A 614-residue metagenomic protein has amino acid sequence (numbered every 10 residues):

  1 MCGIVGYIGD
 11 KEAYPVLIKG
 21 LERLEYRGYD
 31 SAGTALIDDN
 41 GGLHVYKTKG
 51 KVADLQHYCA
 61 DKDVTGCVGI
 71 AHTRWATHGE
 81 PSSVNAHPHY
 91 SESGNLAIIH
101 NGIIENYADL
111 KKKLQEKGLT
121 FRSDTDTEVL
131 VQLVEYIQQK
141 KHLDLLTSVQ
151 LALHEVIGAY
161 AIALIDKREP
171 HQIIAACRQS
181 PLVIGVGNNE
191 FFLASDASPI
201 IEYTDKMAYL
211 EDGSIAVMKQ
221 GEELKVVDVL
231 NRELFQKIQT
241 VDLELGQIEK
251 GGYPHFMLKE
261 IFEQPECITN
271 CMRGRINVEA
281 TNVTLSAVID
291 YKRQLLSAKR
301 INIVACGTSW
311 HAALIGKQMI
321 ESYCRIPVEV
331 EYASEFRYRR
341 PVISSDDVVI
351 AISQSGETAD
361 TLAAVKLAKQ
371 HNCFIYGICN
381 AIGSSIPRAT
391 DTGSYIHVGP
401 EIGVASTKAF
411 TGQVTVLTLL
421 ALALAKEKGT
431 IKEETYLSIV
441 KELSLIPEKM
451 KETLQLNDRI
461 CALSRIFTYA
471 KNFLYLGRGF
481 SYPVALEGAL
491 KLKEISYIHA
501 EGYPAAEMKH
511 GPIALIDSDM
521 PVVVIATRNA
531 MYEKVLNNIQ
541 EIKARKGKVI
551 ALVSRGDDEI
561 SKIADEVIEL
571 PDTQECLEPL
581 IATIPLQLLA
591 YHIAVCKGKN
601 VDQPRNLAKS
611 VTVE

Functional and structural regions predicted by a protein language model:
M1-K250, P254, E266-R300, Y338 (+4 more regions): Conserved short alpha-helical segments that host acidic/polar catalytic motifs at enzyme active sites
V68, L96, R300-N302, V348 (+3 more regions): Structural motif
A71-V84, E279-K292, G316-I352, H499-L515: Glycine-rich oxoanion-binding loops at beta->alpha junctions
P88-Y90, I174-A175, M207-A208, V217 (+11 more regions): Replace "in large, NTP-powered and nucleic-acid-processing enzymes" with "in large, NTP-powered factors and other
V183-D205, S334-A368, E507-K543, T573-Q587 (+1 more regions): Glycine-rich, anion-gripping cofactor-binding loops and their flanking helix/strand elements in enzyme active sites
Q264-I268, M272-N302, T392-P521, A594-E614: Active-site phosphate/pyrophosphate-binding segments
R293-S438, E442-L445, I525-E566, L589: Glycine-rich phosphate-binding loops that contact phosphosugars or nucleotide phosphates
K548, S561-I563, T573-E614: Generic C-terminus detector
